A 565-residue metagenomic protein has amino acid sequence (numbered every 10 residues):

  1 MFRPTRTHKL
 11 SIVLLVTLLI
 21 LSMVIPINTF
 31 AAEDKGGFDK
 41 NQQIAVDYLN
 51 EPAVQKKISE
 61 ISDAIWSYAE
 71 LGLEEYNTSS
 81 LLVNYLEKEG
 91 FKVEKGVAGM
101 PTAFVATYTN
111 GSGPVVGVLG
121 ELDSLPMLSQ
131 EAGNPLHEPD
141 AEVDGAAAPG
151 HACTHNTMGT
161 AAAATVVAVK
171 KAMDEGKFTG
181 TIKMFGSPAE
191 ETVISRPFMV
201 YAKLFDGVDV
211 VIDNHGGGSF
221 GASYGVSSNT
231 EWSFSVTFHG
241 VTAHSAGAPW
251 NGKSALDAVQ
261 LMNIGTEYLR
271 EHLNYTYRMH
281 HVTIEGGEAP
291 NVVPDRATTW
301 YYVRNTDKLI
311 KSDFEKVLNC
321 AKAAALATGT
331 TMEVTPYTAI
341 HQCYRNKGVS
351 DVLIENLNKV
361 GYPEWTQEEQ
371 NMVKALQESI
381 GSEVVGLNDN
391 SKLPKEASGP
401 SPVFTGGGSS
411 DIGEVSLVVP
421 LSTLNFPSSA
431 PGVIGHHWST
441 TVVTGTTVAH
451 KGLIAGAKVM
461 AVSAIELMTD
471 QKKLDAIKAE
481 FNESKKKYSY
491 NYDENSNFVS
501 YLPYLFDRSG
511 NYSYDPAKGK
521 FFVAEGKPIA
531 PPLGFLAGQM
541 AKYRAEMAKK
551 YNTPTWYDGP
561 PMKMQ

Functional and structural regions predicted by a protein language model:
F2-L14: Bacterial N-terminal signal peptides that target proteins for export
V13-P26: Bacterial N-terminal signal peptides
P26-A32: Signal peptide processing junction and immediate N-terminal pro/mature segment of secreted/exported proteins
A32-H151, N156, T160-G180: Acidic/His- and Gly-rich active-site-bordering loop/insert found across diverse amide/peptide-bond hydrolases
L49, A53, S62, W66-A69 (+8 more regions): Sec/Tat-exported extracytoplasmic proteins
I65, A106, V118, H155 (+9 more regions): Divalent metal-coordination and catalytic microenvironments
A141-G150, N156-T157, M173-P294, R304 (+1 more regions): Histidine/acidic-residue-rich, glycine-tolerant segments that coordinate divalent metal ions
Q260-Q565: Metal-dependent amide/peptide-bond hydrolase catalytic core, centered on the "pita-bread" metallohydrolase fold
